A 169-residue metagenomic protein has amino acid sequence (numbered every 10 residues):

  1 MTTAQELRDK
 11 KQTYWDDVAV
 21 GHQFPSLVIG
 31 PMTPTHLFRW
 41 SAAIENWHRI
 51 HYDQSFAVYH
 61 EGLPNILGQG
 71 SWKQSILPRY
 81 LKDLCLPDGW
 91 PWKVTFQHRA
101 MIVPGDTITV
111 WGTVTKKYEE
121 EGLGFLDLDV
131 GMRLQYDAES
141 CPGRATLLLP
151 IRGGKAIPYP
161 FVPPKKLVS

Functional and structural regions predicted by a protein language model:
M1-H22, I102-S169: HotDog/MaoC-like acyl-thioester-processing domains
T2-P91, R152-S169: Hot-dog-fold acyl-thioester-processing enzymes
M32, H98, L147-L149: Hydrophobic residues in beta-strands and at strand termini
N65, K73-K117, R133-Q135: Catalytic-pocket segment enriched in acidic/His residues
